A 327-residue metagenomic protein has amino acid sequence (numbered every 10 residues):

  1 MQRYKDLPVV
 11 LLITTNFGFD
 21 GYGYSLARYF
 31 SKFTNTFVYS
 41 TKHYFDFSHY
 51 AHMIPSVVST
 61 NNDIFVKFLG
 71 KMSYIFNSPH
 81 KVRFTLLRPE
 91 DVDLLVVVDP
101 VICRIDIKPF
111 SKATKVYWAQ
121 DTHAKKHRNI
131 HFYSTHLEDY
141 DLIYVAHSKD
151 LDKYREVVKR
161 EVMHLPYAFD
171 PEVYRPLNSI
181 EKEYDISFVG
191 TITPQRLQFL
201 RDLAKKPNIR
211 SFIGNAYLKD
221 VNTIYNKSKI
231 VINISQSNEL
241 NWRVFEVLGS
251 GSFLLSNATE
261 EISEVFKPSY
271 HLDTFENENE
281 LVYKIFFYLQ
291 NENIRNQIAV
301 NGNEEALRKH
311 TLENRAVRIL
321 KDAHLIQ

Functional and structural regions predicted by a protein language model:
M1-F110, Y117-P268, D273, V317 (+1 more regions): Nucleotide-sugar donor-binding catalytic core of glycosyltransferases
F188, Y270, F287-Y288, E304: Residue-level detector of alpha-helix boundaries and kinks
L272-E278, F287-N293: Conserved acidic donor-binding segment of nucleotide-sugar-dependent glycosyltransferases
E278-L281, G302: Catalytic phosphate/metal-binding cores of nucleic-acid and nucleotide-processing enzymes, i.e., regions that mediate
K284: Short amphipathic alpha-helices within nucleic acid-binding modules
Q290-A323: A charged, aromatic-enriched C-terminal amphipathic alpha-helix characteristic of glycosyltransferases across folds
